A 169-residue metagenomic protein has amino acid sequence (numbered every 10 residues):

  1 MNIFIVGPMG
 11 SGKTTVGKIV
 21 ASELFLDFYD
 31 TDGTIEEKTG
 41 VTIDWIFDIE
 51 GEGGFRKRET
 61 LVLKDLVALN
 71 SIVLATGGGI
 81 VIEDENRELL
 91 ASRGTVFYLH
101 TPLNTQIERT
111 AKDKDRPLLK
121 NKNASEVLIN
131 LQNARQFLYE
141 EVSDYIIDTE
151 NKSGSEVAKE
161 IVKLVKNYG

Functional and structural regions predicted by a protein language model:
I5: Hydrophobic anchor at the beta1->P-loop junction of P-loop NTPases
P8: P-loop (Walker A) phosphate-binding loop of NTP-binding proteins
S11: ATP-binding Walker
T14: Walker A/P-loop
I19, E23, L69, N133-G169: NTP-dependent small-molecule kinase module
S22-T60: Conserved substrate/cofactor phosphate-moiety recognition/catalytic segment in nucleotide-dependent phosphotransferases
G54-T95, E150: Glycine-rich phosphate-binding loop used to anchor ATP phosphates in small-molecule kinases, encompassing both
S92-Q136: A glycine- and Lys/Arg-enriched "phosphate-lid" helix/loop adjacent to the NTP-binding pocket of small-molecule kinases
